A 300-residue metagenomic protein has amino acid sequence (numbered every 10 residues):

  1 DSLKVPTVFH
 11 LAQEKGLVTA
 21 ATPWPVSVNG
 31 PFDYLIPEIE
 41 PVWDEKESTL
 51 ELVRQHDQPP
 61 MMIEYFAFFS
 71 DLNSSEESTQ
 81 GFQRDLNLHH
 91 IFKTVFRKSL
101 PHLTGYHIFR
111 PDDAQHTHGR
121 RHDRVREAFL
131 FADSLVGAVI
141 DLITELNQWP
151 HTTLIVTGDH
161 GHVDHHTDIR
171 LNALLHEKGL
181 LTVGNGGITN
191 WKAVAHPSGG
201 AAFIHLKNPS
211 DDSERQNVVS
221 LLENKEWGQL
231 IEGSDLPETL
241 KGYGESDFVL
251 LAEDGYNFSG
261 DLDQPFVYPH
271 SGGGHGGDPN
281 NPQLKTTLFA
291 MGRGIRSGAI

Functional and structural regions predicted by a protein language model:
D1, V5, H10, F32 (+1 more regions): Secreted, luminal/periplasmic, and some membrane-associated catalytic domains that remodel anionic oxygen-ester
D1-G119, E214, E223, S259: His/Asp/Glu-rich, glycine-adjacent segments that coordinate divalent cations and/or stabilize oxyanion chemistry on
V18-P23, L103-H107, L154-V156, F203-H205 (+2 more regions): Structural recognition of the beta-strand scaffold that forms the well-ordered cores of secreted hydrolase catalytic
W24-V26, S220-L221, Q283-I300: C-terminal accessory region downstream of the catalytic core in glycan-modifying enzymes
N73-E77, R120-H122, G186-G187, P197-F203 (+1 more regions): Flexible glycine/proline-enriched surface loops and loop-helix/loop-strand junctions
F96-K98, H196, G277-Q283: Short glycine/proline-enriched loop/turn "hinge" motifs that connect secondary-structure elements and lie
Q115-D133: Active-site-proximal segments of metal-dependent phosphoesterases and phosphodiesterases across multiple
G255-I295: C-terminal, low-complexity/hydrophilic appendages and adjacent surface loops of extracellular/periplasmic anionic
